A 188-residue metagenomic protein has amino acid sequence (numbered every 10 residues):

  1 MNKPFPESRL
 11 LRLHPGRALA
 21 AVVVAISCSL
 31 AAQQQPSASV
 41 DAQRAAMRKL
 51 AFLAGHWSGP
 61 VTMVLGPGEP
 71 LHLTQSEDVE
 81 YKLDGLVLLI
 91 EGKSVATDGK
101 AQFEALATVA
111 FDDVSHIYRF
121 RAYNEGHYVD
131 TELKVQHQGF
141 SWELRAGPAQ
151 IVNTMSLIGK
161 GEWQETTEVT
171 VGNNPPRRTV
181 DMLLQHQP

Functional and structural regions predicted by a protein language model:
M1-N2, R48: Generic cytosolic/nucleocytoplasmic N-terminal low-complexity/intrinsically disordered segments
N2-A20: Bacterial N-terminal signal peptides that target proteins for export
R12, A31-Q33: Intrinsically disordered, low-complexity regions enriched for glutamine and histidine
S27-S29: N-terminal signal peptide c-region/cleavage motif recognized by signal peptidases
Q33-P188: Hydrophobic small-molecule pocket/channel-lining residues, especially in calycin-type beta-barrels
